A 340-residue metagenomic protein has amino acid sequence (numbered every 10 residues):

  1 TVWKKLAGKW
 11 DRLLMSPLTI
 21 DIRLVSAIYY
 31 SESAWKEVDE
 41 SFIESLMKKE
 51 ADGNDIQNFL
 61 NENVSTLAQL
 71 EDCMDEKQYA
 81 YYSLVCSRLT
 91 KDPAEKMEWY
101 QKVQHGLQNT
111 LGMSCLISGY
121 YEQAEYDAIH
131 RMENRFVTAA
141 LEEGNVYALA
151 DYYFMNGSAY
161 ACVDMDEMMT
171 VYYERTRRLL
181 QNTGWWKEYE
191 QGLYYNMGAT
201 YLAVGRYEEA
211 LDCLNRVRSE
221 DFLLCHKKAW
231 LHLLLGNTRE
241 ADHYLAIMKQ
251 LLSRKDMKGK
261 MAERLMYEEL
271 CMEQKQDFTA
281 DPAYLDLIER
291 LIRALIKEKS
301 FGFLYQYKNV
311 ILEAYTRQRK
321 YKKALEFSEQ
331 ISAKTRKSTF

Functional and structural regions predicted by a protein language model:
T1-N109, M113, R254, L287 (+2 more regions): Flexible inter-repeat linkers and adjacent short helices within tandem amphipathic alpha-helical repeat scaffolds
A7-D11, V64, A68, M97-H105 (+6 more regions): Amphipathic alpha-helical segments of tetratricopeptide repeats
D21, Q78-Y81, L111, D151 (+6 more regions): Residue register of alpha-helical TPR repeats
L24-S26, F42, Y79, S83-C86 (+7 more regions): Structural register within alpha-helical repeat arrays
Y30, S83, T90, Y120 (+6 more regions): Residue at a conserved register position within TPR or TPR-like alpha-solenoid repeats
S33, T90, Q123, E143 (+5 more regions): Structural motif corresponding to the intra-repeat A-B loop/turn of tetratricopeptide repeats
P93, Y126, V146, D166 (+5 more regions): TPR-repeat structural position
